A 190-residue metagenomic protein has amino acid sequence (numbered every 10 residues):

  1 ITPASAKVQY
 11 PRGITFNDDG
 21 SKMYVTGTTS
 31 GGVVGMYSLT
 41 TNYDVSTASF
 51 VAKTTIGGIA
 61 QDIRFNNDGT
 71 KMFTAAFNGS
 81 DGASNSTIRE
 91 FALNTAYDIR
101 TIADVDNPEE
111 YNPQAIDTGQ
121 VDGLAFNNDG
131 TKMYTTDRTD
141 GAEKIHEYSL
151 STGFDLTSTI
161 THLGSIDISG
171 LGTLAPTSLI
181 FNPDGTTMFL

Functional and structural regions predicted by a protein language model:
I1-L190: Polar, enzyme-active/binding microenvironments
